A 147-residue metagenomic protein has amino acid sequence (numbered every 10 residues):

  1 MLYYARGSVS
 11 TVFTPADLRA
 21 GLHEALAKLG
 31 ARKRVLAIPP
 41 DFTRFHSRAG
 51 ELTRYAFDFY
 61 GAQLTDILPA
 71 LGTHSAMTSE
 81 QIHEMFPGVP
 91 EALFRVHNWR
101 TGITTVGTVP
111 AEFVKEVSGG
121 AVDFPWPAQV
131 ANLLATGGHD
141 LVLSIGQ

Functional and structural regions predicted by a protein language model:
M1-D17: N-terminal amphipathic/basic leader segments beginning at the initiator methionine
A20-L36, G61: Glycine-rich phosphate/diphosphate-binding loops that line cofactor/substrate pockets in enzymes
A31-K33, A62-T65, G137-L141: Short coil/turn connectors at secondary-structure junctions
R34-F45, L68-G72, V142-S144: Short glycine-rich or small-residue beta-strand-to-loop segments that form or flank ligand, phosphate, metal/Fe-S
R44-R48, H74-E80: Short active-site-adjacent helix-start/loop capping segments
F45-Q63: Histidine-anchored nucleotide/phosphate-binding helix
G61-S75: Primarily the HKD phosphodiesterase
M77-Q147: An acidic, phosphate/nucleotide-engaging active-site surface
